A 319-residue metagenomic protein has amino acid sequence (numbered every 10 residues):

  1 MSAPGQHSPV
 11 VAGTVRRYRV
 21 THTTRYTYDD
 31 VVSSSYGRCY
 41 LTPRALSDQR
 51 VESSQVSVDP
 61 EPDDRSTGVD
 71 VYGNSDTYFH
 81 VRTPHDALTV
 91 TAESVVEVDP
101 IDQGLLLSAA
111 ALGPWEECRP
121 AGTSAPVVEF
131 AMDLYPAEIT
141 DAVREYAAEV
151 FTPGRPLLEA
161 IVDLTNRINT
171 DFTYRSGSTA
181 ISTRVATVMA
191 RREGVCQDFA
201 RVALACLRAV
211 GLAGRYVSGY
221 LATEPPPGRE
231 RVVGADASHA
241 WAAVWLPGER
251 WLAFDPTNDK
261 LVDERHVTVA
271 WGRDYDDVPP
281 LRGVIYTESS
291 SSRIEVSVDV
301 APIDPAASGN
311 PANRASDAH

Functional and structural regions predicted by a protein language model:
M1-E117: Intrinsically disordered, low-complexity N-terminal segments that are enriched in acidic
S2-G5, N166, D198-Y286, R293: Hydrophobic/aromatic-rich core segments of domains that either
G13, D277-H319: Short hairpin/turn module used for nucleic-acid contact or packing/dimerization
G13, M189-E193, R231: Alpha-helix N-cap/helix-initiation motif
Y18, S33, R50, P84-L88 (+5 more regions): A short, structural micro-pattern
H22-T24, A92-S94, L164, A242 (+1 more regions): A structural signal for short, well-ordered beta-strand segments
Y28, V96, L246, V300-P302: Short beta-strand segments enriched in hydrophobic/aromatic residues within well-folded beta-rich domains
A111-E117, A121-G194, V202, V210 (+3 more regions): Secondary-structure boundary elements
